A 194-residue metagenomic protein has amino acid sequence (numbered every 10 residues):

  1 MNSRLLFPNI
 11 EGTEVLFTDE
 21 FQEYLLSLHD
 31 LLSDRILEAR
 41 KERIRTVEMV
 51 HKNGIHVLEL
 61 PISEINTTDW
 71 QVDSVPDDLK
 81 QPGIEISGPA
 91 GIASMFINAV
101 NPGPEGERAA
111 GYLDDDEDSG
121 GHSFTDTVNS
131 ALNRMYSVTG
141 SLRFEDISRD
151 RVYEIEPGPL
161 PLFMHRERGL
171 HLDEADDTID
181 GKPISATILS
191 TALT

Functional and structural regions predicted by a protein language model:
N2-L31, G54-Q71, P76-N98, Y112-F124 (+1 more regions): Conserved alpha/beta-domain cores
G12-T13, F21, L28, A39-T46 (+3 more regions): Generic structural signal of hydrophobic/aromatic residues within well-ordered alpha-helices of folded domains
S33-S63: An N-cap/entry alpha-helix motif that binds or orients negatively charged groups
F96, P104, A109: Core catalytic machinery and nucleic-acid-binding channels of phosphodiester-processing enzymes
N101-G106, T194: Alpha/beta enzyme core
G103-P104, D126-M135, I179-K182: Short secondary-structure boundary/capping segments
R134-L142: Short acidic, glycine/proline-enriched helix-loop-strand junctions
